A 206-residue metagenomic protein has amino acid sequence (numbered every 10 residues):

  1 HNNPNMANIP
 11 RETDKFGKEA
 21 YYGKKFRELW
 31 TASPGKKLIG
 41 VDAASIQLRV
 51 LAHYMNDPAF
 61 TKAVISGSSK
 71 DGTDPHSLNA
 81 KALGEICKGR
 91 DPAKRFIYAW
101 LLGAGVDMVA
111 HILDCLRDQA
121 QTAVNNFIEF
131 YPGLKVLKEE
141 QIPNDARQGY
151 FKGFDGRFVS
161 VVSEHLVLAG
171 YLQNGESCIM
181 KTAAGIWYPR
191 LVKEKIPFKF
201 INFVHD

Functional and structural regions predicted by a protein language model:
H1-I86, I142-H205: Acidic, glycine-rich two-metal-ion catalytic cores of nucleic acid-processing enzymes
G89-K94, S177: Short, leucine-enriched amphipathic alpha-helices that occur as contiguous helical runs
P92-L102: Short, amphipathic alpha-helical "recognition" segments used to contact nucleic acids or chromatin
D107: Residues within the helices of the helix-turn-helix
A110: The alpha-helix within a helix-turn-helix
L113-A123: Short, basic interhelical loop/turn and adjoining N-cap of the next helix at nucleic-acid- or acidic-partner-contacting
I128-L137: Short, basic alpha-helical nucleic acid-contact segments in DNA-binding proteins and DNA transaction factors
